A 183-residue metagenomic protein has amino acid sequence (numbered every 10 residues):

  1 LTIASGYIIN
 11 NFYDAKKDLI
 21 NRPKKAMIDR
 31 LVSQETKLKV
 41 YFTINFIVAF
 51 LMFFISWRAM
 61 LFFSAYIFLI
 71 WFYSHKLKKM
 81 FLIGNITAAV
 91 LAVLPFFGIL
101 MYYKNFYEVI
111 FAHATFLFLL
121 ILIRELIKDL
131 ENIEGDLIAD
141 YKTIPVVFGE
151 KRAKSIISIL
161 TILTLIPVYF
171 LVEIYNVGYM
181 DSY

Functional and structural regions predicted by a protein language model:
L1-Y183: Multi-pass alpha-helical membrane architecture of UbiA-family and related isoprenoid/lipid prenyltransferases
